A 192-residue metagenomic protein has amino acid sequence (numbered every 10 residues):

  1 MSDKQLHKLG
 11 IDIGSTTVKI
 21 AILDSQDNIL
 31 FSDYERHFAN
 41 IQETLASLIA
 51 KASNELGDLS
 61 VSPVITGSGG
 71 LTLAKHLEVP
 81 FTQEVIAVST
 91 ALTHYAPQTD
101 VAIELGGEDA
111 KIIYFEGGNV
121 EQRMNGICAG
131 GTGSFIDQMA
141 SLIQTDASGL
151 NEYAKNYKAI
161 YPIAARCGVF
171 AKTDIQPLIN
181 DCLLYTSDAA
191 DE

Functional and structural regions predicted by a protein language model:
D3-S25, D100-F115: Gly/Thr-rich phosphate-binding beta-strand-loop-beta motif of the actin/hexokinase/Hsp70
K8-E43, S47, E121, G126: Short glycine-rich, Thr/Ser-proximal phosphate-binding strand/loop in the N-terminal lobe of ATP-dependent enzymes
S25-D27, Y34-H37, A52-I86, Y114-Q122: Short beta-strand-loop/turn "lid" adjacent to the catalytic site in phosphate-handling enzymes
D27-S32, G70-L73, T173-L184: Gly-rich Lys/Arg/Thr-decorated short loops/hinges at beta-loop-alpha junctions or inter-strand turns that position
L92-Q98, Y114-G117, L142-I143: Alpha-helix C-terminal capping segments
G118-A159: Glycine-rich phosphate-binding loop plus the immediately following alpha-helix
D146-L178: Internal, active-site/partner-interface "lid" segment
Y185-E192: Conserved small/polar residues in nucleotide/adenosyl-binding loops
